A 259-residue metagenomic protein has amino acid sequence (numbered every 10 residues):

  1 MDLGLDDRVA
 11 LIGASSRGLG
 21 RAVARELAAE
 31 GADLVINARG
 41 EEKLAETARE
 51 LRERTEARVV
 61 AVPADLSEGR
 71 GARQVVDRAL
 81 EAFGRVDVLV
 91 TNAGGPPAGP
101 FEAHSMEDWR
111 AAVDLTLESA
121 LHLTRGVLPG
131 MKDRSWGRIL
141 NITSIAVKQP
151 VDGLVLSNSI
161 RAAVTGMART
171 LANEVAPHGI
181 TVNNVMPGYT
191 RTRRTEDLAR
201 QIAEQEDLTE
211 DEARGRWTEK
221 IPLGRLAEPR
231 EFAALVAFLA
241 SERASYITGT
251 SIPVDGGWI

Functional and structural regions predicted by a protein language model:
V9, S16-R17: Conserved glycine-rich cofactor-binding loop
V90, A176, T181, I247-G249: Short, small/polar-rich loop/turn modules that mediate ligand/substrate recognition or access, typified
P100-F101, S105-V113, I139, W217: Substrate-binding pocket helix/loop in short-chain dehydrogenase/reductase
L121, W136, L223-V254: C-terminal substrate-recognition "lid" of short-chain dehydrogenase/reductases
T124-R125, R169: A short, exposed helix-loop element centered on a Lys and neighboring polar residues
P129, N173-E174, S245: Alpha-helical segment proximal to the catalytic Tyr-Lys
S144: Residue(s) in the substrate-gating loop at a strand-loop-helix junction that position the organic substrate next
